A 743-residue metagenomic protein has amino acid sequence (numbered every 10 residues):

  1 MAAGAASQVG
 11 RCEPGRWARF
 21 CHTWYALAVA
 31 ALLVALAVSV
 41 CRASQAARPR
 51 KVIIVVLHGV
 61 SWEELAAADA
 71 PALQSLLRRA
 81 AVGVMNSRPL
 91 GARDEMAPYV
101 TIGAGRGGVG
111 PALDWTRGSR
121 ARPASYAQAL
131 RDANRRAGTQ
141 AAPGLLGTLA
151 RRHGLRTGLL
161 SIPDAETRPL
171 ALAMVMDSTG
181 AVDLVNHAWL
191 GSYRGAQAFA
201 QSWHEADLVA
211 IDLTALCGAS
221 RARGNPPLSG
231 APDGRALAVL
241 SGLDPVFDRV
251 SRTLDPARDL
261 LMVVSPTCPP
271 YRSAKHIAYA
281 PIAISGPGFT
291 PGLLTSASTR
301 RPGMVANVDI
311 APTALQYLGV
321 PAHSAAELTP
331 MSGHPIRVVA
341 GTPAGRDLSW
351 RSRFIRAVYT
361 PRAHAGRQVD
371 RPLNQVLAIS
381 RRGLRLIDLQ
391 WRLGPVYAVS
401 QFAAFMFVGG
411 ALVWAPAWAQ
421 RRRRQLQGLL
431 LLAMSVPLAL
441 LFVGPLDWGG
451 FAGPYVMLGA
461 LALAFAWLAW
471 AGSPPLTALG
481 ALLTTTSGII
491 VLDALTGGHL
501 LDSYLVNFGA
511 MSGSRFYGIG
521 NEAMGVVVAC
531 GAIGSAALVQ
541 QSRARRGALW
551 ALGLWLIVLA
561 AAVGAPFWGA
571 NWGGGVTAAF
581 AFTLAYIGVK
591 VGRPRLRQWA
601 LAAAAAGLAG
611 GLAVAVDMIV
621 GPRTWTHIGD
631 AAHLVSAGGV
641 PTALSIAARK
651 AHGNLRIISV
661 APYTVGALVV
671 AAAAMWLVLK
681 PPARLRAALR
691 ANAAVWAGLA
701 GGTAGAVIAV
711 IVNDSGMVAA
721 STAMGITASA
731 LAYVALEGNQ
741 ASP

Functional and structural regions predicted by a protein language model:
A43-L393: Soluble extramembrane regions of membrane proteins in the secretory/endomembrane system
L261, W555-L559, G573-L612, A728: Hydrophobic alpha-helical segments of polytopic membrane proteins
R362-A510, M524-S542, R546: Core alpha-helical transmembrane segments of integral membrane proteins
I387-V399, N507-V528, F567, A631-Y663: Short aromatic-rich membrane-water interface segments that cap or initiate transmembrane helices in multi-pass membrane
A404-V413, M457-P474, I519-V539, T577-V591 (+2 more regions): Hydrophobic cores of alpha-helical transmembrane segments in multi-pass inner/ER membrane proteins, independent
G444-F451, V563-W572, I711-V718: Membrane-interface helix caps and helix-loop-helix hairpins in membrane proteins
S473-G480, R545-W550, V591-A605, S742-P743: Membrane-interfacial entry segments at the cytosolic side of transmembrane helices
V527, L559, L596-V616, G621-P743: Long, compositionally biased intrinsically disordered regions
